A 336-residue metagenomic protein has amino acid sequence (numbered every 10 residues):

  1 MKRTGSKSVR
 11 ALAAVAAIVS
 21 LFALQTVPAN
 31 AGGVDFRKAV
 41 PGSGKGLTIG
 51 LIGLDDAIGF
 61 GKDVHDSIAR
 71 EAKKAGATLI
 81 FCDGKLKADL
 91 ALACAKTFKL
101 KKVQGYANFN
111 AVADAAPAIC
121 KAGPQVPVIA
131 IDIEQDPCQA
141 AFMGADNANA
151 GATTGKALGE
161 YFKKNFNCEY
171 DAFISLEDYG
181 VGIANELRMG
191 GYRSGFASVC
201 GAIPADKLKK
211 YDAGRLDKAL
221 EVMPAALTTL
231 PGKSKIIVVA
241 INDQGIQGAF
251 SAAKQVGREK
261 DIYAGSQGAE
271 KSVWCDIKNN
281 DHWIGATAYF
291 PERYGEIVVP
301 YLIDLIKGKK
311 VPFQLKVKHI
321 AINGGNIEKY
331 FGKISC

Functional and structural regions predicted by a protein language model:
M1-T48, K121-V126, C336: Short, low-complexity disordered leader/linker segments with a strong preference for bacterial N-terminal type II
N30-T48, L176-E177, A184, F290-C336: Hinge/cleft segment of the Venus flytrap/periplasmic-binding protein
G32-F81: N-terminal glycine-rich anion-binding loop in soluble enzyme alpha/beta folds
L47, A75-T78, K101-G105, P124-V128 (+4 more regions): Loop/turn elements at helix/coil->beta-strand transitions in domains of secreted/extracellular proteins
I52-D66, I80-L90, V112, G144-T153 (+5 more regions): Hinge/beta->alpha junction and helix N-cap segments in small-molecule ligand-binding domains
K99, L158-F166, L227, V298 (+1 more regions): Short, hydrophobic alpha-helical segments
N108-P124, V128, Y192, K209-D276: Hydrophobic alpha-helical
A113-N149, C168-E169, F173-L176, E270-N279 (+1 more regions): Flexible loop/hinge segments that line or gate small-molecule binding clefts
